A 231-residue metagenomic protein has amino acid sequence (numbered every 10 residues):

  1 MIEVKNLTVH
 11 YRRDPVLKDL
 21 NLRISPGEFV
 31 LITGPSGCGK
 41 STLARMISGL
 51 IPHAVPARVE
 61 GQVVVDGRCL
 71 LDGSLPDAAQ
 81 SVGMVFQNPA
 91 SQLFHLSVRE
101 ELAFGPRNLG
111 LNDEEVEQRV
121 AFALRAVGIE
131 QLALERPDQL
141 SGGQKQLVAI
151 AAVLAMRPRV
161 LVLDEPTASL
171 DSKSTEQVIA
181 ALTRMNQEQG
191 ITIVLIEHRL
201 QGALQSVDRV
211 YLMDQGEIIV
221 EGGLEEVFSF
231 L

Functional and structural regions predicted by a protein language model:
Q62-D77: ABC ATPase NBD Q-loop/coupling interface
E114-L132: Conserved ABC ATPase "signature" region
R136-L140, Q144: Conserved ABC ATPase signature
R157: Conserved catalytic motifs of ABC-family nucleotide-binding domains
L161-D164: Catalytic Walker B motif of ABC-type/P-loop ATPase nucleotide-binding domains
E197-H198: H-loop/switch region of ABC-family ATPase nucleotide-binding domains
E217-L231: Conserved beta-strand-loop-alpha-helix hinge in the C-terminal portion of ABC ATPase nucleotide-binding domains
